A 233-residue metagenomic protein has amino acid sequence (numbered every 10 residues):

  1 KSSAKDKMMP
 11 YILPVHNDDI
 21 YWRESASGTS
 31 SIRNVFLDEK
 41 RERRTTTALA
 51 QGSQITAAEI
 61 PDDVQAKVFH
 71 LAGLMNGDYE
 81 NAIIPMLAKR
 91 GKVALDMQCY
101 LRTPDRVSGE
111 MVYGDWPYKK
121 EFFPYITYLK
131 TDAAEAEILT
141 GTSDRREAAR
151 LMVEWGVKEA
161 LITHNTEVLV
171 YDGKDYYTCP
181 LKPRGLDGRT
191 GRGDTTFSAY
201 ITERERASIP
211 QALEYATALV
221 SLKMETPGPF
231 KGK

Functional and structural regions predicted by a protein language model:
K1-A72, G77, A82-K92: Conserved N-terminal subdomain of the carbohydrate kinase-like
S25-S27, Q98-Y100, L181-L186: Short, acidic/turn-prone active-site loops that include or flank metal/cofactor- and phosphate-binding residues
S30-R33, R102-V107, L186-G191: Short, charged, surface-exposed secondary-structure boundary motifs
G73, L95-C99, A133: Short, structured patches in soluble enzyme cores that scaffold and shape functional sites
G77, Q98, H164-E167: Short, polar loop motifs at secondary-structure junctions
V93-D96, L161: Structural detector of well-ordered beta-strand residues that form the stable sheet scaffold of enzyme domains
T103-D175: Conserved phosphate/ATP/ADP-binding segment of small-molecule kinases
V157-E159, L181-K233: Conserved post-catalytic alpha-helical subdomain immediately downstream of the catalytic base and nucleotide-binding
